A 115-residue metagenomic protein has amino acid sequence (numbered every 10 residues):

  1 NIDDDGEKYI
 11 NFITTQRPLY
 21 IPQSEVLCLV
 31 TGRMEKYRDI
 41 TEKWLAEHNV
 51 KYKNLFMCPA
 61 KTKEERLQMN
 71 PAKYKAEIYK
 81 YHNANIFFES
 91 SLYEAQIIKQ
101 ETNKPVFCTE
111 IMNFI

Functional and structural regions predicted by a protein language model:
N1-K61: Alpha-helical substrate-recognition element adjacent to the catalytic core
E35-I115: C-terminal cap/substrate-recognition subdomain and adjoining C-terminal extension of metal-dependent phosphatase-like
